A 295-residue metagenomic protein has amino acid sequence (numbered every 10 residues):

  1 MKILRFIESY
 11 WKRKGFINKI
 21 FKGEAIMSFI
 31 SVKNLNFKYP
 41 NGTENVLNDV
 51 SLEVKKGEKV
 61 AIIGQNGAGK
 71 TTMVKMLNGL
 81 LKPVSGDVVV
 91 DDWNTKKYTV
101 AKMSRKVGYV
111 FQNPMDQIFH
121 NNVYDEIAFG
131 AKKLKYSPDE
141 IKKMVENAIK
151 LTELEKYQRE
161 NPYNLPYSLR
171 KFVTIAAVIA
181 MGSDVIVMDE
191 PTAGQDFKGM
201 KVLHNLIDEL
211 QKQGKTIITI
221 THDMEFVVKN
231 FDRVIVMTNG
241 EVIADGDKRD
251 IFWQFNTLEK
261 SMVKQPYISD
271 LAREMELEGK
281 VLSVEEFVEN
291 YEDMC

Functional and structural regions predicted by a protein language model:
I63-Q65: The feature captures the beta-strand-to-loop junction immediately N-terminal to the Walker
N78: Helix-to-loop junction immediately C-terminal to a conserved catalytic motif
G86-N94, M103: Conserved ABC transporter NBD signature motif
D139-Y157: Conserved ABC ATPase "signature" region
I186-D189: Catalytic Walker B motif of ABC-type/P-loop ATPase nucleotide-binding domains
T221-H222: H-loop/switch region of ABC-family ATPase nucleotide-binding domains
N239-G240: Conserved ABC ATPase "signature" C-loop
